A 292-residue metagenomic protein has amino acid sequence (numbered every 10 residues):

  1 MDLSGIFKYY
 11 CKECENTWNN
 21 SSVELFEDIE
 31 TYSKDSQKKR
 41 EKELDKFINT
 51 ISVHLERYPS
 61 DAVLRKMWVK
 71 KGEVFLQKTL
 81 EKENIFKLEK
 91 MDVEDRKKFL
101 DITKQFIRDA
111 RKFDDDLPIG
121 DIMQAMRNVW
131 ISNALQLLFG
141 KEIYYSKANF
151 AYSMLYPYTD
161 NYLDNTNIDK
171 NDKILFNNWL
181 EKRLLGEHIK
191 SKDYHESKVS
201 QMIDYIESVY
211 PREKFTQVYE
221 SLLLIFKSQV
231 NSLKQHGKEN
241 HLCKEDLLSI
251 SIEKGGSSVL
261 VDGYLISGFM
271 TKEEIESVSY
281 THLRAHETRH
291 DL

Functional and structural regions predicted by a protein language model:
M1-Y32: Intrinsically disordered, low-structural-confidence terminal and linker regions
F47, I51-V53, Y58, V74 (+2 more regions): Alpha-helical phosphate/pyrophosphate-handling elements in metalloenzyme active cores
K71-M91: Low-complexity, highly charged intrinsically disordered N-terminal segments that act as targeting/localization
Q136, Y156, D160-L185: Aspartate-rich (DDxxD/NDxxD/DxxxD) Mg2+/diphosphate-binding motifs and their adjoining helix-loop segments
L138-F139, N165-D169, V209-T216, N240-H241 (+1 more regions): Inter-helical turn/loop segments and adjacent helix faces that build the functional surface of alpha-helical bundle
K173-D204, C243-S251: Divalent-cation-assisted or electrostatically stabilized phosphate/pyrophosphate-binding catalytic cores
N231-D246: Acidic/His metal-coordination segments adjacent to aromatic residues that form catalytic metal sites in metalloenzymes
T281-T288: Conserved small/polar residues in nucleotide/adenosyl-binding loops
